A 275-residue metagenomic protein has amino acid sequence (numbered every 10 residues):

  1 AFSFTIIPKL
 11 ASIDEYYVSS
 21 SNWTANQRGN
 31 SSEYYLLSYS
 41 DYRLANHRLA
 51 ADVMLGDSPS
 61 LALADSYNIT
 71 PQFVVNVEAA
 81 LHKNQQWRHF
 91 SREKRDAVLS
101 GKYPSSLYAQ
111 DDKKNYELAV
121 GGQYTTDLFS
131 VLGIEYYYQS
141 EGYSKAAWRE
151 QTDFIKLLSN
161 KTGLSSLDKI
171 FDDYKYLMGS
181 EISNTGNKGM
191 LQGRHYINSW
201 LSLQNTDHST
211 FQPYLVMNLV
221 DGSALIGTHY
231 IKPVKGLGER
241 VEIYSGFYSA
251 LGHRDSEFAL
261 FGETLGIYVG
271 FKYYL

Functional and structural regions predicted by a protein language model:
A1-D41, L177, E181, L265: Surface-exposed coil loops of outer-membrane beta-barrel proteins
F2-I6, S38-Y42, L63-Y67, V77 (+6 more regions): Residues on the lipid-exposed face of transmembrane beta-strands in outer-membrane beta-barrel proteins
P8-L10, Y17-S21, V53-D57, L81-Q85 (+7 more regions): Transmembrane beta-strands of outer-membrane beta-barrel pores
L10-E15, L44-A51, Q72-N76, F129-L132 (+2 more regions): Repeated loop/turn-to-beta-strand initiation elements of outer-membrane beta-barrel proteins
W23-N26, A50, Y103-A109, I182-N187 (+2 more regions): Extracellular loop and loop/strand-boundary signature of outer-membrane beta-barrel proteins
A25-Y34, A51-L63, G189-H195, L215-G227 (+1 more regions): Solvent-exposed loop/turn segments connecting transmembrane beta-strands in outer-membrane beta-barrel proteins
P59-L61, Q72, N76-I155, E242-L275: Outer-membrane beta-barrel translocator/channel fold
D127-L225, I231-K232: C-terminal structural cap/anchor segments
